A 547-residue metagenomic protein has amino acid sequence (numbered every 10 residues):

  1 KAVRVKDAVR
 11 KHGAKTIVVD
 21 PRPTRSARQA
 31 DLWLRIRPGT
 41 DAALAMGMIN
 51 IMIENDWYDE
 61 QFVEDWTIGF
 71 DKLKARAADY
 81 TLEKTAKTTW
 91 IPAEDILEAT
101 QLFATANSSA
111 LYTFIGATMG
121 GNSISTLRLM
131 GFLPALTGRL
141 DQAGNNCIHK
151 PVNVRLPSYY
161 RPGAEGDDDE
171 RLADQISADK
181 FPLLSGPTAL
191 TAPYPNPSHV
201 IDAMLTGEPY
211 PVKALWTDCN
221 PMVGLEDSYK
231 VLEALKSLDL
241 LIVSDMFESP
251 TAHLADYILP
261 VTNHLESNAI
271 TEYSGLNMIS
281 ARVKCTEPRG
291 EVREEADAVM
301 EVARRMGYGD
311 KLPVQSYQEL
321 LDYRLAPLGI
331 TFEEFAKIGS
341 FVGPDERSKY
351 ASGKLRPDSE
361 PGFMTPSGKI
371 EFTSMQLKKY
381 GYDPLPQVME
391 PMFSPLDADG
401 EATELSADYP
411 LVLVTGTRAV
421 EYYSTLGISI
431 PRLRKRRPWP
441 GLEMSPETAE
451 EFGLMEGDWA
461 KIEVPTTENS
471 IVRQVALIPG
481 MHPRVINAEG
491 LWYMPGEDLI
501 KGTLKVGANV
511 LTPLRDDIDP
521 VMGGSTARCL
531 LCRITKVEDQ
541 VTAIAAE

Functional and structural regions predicted by a protein language model:
K1-V18, A42-M46, F132-H253, N263-I270 (+3 more regions): Extended redox/cofactor-interaction regions of prokaryotic respiratory oxidoreductases
A8, R76, L97-A110, I201-K213: Glycine-rich phosphate/diphosphate-binding loops that line cofactor/substrate pockets in enzymes
R10-I17, R22-A106: Long, well-ordered, tryptophan-enriched scaffold segments
Q29-A30, D79-E83, Y112-A117, I279-E287: Flexible glycine/proline-enriched surface loops and loop-helix/loop-strand junctions
N50, E54-A93, C285-E371, L413 (+2 more regions): N-terminal leader/propeptide and maturation segments of large enzyme subunits in energy/redox metabolism and hydrolases
K87-I91, F114-G121, N153-R155, C219-V223: Conserved short loop/turn motifs at secondary-structure junctions
L265-P288, A303: Glycine/threonine-rich phosphate-binding loop and adjacent beta-strand/alpha-helix elements that clamp
R289, E295-F341, S424, S429-E443 (+1 more regions): Long, contiguous, secondary-structure-rich segments that constitute the structural scaffold of globular domains
